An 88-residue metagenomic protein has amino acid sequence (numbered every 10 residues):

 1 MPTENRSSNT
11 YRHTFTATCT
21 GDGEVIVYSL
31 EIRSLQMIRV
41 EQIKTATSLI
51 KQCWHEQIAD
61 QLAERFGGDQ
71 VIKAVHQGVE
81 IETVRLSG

Functional and structural regions predicted by a protein language model:
M1-G88: N-terminal intrinsically disordered, cationic/polar leader segments that include organellar targeting peptides
